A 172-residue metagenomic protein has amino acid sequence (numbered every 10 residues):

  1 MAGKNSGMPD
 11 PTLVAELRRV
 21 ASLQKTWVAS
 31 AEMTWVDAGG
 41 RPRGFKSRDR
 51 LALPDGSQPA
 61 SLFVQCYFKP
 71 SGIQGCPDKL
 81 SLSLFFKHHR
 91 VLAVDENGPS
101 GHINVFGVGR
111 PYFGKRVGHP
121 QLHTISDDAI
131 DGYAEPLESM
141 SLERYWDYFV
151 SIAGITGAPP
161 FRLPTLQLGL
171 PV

Functional and structural regions predicted by a protein language model:
M1, N5, D37-A38, P42 (+9 more regions): Intrinsically disordered, low-complexity segments enriched in small/polar residues
M1-F63: Charge-rich, low-complexity N-terminal segments
R43-G44, R48, A60, H102-V105 (+3 more regions): Intrinsically disordered, low-complexity, compositionally biased regions/tails
R50, Q65-Y67, S83-F85: Residue-level recognition of well-ordered beta-strand positions that form the cores of beta-sheet-rich folds across
Q58-I73, L92-D95: Broad, structure-driven detector of short, well-ordered beta-strand segments within folded domains
Q74-K79: Short coil-to-beta strand junction motifs in C2/discoidin
L80-P136: An exposed acidic His-Trp-rich patch
F113-V172: Intrinsically disordered, low-complexity, charge-dense segments enriched in Lys/Arg and Glu/Asp interspersed
